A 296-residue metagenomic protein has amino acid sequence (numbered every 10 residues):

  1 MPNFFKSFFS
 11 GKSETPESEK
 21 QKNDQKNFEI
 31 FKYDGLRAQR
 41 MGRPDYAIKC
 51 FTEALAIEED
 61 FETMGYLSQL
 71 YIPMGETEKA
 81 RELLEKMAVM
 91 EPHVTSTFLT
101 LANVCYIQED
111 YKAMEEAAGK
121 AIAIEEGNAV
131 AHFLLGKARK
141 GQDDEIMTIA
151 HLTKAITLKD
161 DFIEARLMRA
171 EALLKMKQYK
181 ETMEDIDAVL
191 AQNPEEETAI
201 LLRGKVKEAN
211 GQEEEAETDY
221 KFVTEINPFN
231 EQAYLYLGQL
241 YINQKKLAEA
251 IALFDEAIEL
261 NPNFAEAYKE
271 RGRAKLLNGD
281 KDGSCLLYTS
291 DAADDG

Functional and structural regions predicted by a protein language model:
D24-A56, Y66, P73, N103 (+1 more regions): Alpha-helical segment of the N-proximal tetratricopeptide repeat
F28, F61-E62, T95-S96, A129-V130 (+4 more regions): Helix-start (N-cap) detector for alpha-helical repeat units in TPR-like alpha-solenoids, especially tetratricopeptide
E58-E59, P92, E126, D160 (+3 more regions): Short coil turns that delineate tetratricopeptide repeat
Y288, A292-G296: Single conserved hydrophobic/aromatic residue that forms the stacking wall/gate of nucleotide- or nucleobase-binding
